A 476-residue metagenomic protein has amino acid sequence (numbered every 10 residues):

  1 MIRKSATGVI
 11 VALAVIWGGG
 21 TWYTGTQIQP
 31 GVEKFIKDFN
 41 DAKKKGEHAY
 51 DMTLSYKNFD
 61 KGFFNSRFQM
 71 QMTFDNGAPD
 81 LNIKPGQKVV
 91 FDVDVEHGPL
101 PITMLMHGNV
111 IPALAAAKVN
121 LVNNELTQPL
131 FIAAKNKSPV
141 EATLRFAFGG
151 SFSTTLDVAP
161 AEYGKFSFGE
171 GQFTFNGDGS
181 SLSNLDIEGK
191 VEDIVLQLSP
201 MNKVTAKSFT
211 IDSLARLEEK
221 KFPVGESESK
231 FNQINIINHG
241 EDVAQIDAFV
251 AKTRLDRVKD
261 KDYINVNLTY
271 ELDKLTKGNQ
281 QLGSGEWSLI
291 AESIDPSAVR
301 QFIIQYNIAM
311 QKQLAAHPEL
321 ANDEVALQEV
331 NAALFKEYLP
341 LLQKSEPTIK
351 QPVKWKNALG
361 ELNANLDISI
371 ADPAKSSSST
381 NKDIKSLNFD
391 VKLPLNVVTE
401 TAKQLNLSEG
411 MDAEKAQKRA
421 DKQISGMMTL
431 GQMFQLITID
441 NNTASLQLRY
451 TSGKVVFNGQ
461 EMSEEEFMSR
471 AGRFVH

Functional and structural regions predicted by a protein language model:
K4-G8, V15-H476: Glycine-rich, small/hydroxylated-residue low-complexity segments
